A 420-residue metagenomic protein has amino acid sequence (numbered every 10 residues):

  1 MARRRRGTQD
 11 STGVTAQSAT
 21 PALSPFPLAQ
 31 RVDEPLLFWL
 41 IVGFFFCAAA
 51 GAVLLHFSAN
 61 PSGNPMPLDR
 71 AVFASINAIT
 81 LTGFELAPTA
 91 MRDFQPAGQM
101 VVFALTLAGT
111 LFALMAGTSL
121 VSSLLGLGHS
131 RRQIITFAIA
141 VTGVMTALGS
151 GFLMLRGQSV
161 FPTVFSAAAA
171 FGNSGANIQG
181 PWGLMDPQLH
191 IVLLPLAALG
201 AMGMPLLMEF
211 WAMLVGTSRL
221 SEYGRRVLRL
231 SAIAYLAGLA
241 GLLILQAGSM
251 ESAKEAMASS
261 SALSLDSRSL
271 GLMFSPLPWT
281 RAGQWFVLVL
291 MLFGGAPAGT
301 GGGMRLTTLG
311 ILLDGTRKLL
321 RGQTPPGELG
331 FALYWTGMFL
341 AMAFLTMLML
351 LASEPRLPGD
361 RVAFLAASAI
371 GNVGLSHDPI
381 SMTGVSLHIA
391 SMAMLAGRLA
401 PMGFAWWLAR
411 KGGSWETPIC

Functional and structural regions predicted by a protein language model:
M1-C420: Membrane-proximal intracellular helices of multi-pass ion channels
